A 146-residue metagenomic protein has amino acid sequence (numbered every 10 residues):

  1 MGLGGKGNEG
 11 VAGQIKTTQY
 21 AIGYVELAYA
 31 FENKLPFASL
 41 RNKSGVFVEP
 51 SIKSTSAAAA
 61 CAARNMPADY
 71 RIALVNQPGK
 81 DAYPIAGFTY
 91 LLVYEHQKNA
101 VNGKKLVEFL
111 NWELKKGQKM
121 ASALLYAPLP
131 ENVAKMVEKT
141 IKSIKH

Functional and structural regions predicted by a protein language model:
M1, L27, N33-A38, G45-V46 (+5 more regions): Flexible, active-site-adjacent loop/turn segments at secondary-structure boundaries
M1-A62: Ligand-binding pocket segment of bilobal, Venus flytrap-like solute-binding proteins
K6, G13-K16, P67-R71, I85 (+3 more regions): Alpha-helical context
F31-P36, N42-F47, S54, Q77 (+3 more regions): Residue-level detector of solvent-exposed, low-hydrophobicity positions
K43-K105: C-terminal lobe and pocket-closing loops of periplasmic/extracytoplasmic Venus-flytrap solute-binding proteins
P78-H146: Extracellular/periplasmic juxtamembrane helices and adjacent flexible linkers that interface with membrane partners
